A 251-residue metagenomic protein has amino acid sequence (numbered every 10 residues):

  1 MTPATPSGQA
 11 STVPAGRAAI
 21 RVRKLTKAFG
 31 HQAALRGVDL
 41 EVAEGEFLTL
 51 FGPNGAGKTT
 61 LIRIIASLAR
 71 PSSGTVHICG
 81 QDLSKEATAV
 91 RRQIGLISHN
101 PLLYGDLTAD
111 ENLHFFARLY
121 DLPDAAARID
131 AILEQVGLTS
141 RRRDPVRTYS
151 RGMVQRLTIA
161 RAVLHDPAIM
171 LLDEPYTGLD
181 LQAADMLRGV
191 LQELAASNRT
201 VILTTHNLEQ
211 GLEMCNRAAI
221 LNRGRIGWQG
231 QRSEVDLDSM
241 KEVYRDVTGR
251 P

Functional and structural regions predicted by a protein language model:
F51-P53: The feature captures the beta-strand-to-loop junction immediately N-terminal to the Walker
A66: Helix-to-loop junction immediately C-terminal to a conserved catalytic motif
G74-D82, V90, W228-G230: Conserved ABC transporter NBD signature motif
H114, R118-R141: Conserved ABC ATPase "signature" region
M170-D173: Catalytic Walker B motif of ABC-type/P-loop ATPase nucleotide-binding domains
